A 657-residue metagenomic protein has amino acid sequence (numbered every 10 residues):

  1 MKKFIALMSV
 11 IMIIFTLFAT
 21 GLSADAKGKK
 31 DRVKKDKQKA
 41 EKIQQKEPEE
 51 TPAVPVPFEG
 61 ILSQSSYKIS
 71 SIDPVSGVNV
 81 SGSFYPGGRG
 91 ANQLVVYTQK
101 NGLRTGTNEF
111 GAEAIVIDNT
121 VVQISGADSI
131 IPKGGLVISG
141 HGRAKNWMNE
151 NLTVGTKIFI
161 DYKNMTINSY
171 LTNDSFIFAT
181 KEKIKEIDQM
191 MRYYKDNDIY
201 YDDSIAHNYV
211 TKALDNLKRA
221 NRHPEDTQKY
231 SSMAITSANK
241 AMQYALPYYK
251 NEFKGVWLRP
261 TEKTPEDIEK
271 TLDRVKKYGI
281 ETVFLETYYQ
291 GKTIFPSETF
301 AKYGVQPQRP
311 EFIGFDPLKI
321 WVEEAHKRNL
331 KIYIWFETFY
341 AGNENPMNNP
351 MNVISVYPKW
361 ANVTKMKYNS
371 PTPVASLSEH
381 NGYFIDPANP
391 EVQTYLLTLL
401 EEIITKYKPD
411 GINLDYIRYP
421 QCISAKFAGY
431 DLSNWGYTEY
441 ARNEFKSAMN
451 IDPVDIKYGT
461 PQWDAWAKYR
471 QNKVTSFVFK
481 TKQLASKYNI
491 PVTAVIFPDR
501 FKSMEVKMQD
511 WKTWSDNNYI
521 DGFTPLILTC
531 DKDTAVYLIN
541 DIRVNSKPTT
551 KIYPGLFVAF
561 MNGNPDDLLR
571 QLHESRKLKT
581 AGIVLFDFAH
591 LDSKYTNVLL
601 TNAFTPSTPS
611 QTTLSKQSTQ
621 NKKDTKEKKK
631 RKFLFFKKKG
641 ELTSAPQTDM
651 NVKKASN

Functional and structural regions predicted by a protein language model:
D36-K270, R274: Mature N-terminal, pre-catalytic/accessory segment of carbohydrate-active enzymes
N251-V256, K263, I334-E402, K406: Active-site-adjacent "subsite" loops/lids of carbohydrate-active enzymes
K254-K263, A301-G314, E379-T394, Q462-K473 (+2 more regions): The substrate-binding groove and active-site-proximal loops of carbohydrate-active enzymes, especially glycoside
E262-Y278, V305-R328, N472-F477: Aromatic- and glycine-enriched glycan-recognition loops and surfaces that form the carbohydrate-binding subsites
Y278-I313: Aromatic-lined carbohydrate-binding/catalytic grooves of carbohydrate-active enzymes
F295-Q306, Y340-S376, Y416-I456: Aromatic- and acidic-residue-enriched segments that line the glycan-binding/catalytic groove of carbohydrate-active
N434-G563: Glycoside hydrolase catalytic-domain groove-lining segments
Y519-A535, T550-S615: Substrate-binding cleft of secreted/luminal carbohydrate-active enzymes
